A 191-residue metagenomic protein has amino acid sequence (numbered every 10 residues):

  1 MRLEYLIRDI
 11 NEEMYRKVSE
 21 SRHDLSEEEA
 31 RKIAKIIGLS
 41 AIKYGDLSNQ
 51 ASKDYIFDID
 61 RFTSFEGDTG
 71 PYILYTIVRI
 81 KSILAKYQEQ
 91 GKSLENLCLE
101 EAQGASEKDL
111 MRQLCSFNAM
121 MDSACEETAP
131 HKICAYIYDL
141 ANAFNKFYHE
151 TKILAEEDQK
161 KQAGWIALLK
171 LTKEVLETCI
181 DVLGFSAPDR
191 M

Functional and structural regions predicted by a protein language model:
M1-M191: Non-catalytic interaction-recognition regions
